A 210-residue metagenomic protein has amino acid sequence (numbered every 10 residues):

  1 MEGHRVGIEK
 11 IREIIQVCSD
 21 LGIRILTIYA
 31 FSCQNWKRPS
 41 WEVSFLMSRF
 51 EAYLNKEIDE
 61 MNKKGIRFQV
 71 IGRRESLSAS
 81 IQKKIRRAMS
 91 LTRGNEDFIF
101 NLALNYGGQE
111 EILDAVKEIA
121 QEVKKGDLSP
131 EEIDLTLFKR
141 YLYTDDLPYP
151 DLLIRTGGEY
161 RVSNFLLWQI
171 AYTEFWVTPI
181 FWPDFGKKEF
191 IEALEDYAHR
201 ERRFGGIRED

Functional and structural regions predicted by a protein language model:
M1-D210: Flexible, compositionally biased loop and terminal segments
